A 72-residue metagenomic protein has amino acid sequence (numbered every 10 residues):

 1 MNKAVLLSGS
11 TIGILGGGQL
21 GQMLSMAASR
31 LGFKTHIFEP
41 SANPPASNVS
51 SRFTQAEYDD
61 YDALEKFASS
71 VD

Functional and structural regions predicted by a protein language model:
M1-D72: ATP-binding N-terminal substructure of ATP-dependent carboxylate-amine bond-forming enzymes
